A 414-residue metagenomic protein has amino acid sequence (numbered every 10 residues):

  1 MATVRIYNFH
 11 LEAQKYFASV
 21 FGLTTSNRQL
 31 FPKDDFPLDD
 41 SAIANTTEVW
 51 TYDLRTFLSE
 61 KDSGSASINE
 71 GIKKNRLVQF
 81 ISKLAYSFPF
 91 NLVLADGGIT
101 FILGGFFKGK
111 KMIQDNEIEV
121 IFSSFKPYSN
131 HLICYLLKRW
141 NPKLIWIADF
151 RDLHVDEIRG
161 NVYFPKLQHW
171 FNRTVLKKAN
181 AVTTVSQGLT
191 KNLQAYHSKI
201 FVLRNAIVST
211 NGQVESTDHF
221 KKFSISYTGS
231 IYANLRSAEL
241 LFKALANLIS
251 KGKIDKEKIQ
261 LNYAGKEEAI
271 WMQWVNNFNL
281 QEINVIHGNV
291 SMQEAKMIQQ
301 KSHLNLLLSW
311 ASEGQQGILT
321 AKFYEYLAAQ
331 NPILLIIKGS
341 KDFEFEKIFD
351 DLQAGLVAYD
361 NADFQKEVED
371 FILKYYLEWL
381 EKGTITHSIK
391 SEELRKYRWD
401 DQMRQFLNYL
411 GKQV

Functional and structural regions predicted by a protein language model:
M1-T56, A181, T190, L248 (+1 more regions): N-terminal subdomain of nucleotide-sugar transferases
N8-F9, L92, D96, F106-K110 (+4 more regions): Membrane-proximal helix-turn-helix segments that form the acceptor-binding/catalytic region of lipid-linked
G22-T100: A conserved catalytic-core segment of Leloir-type glycosyltransferases
R55-E60, G160, I207-K222: Acidic anion/phosphate-binding donor-loop and adjacent secondary structure in glycosyltransferase catalytic cores
V185-G188, N205-A206: Carbohydrate-associated surface elements
D218-R236, F242, Q402: Conserved donor-binding/catalytic core segment of Leloir-type glycosyltransferases
R236-E239, S291-I298, N305-L327, I333-K347: Nucleotide-sugar-dependent
K258-I259, Y263-G265, I270-K296, A358: Nucleotide-activated donor-binding/catalytic signature segment of Leloir-type glycosyltransferases, i.e., the conserved
